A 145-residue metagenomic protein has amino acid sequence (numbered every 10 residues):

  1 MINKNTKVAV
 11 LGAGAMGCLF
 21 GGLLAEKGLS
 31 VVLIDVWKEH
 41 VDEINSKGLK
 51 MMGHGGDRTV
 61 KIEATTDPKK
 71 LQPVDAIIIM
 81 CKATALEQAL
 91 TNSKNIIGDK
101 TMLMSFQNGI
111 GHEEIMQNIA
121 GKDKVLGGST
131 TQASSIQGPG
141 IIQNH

Functional and structural regions predicted by a protein language model:
M1-L49: NAD(P)+-binding Rossmann beta1-loop-alpha1 motif at the extreme N-terminus of oxidoreductases
N3, H40, H54, H112 (+1 more regions): Histidine (H) residue identity feature
N3, L24, D35-K38, L49-M52 (+3 more regions): N-terminal start-of-chain detector that recognizes signal peptides and the immediate post-cleavage beginning
V10-A15, L19-F20, S46, Q107 (+3 more regions): Short glycine/serine/threonine-biased micro-segments
M16-G21, A25-E26, M52, E113 (+2 more regions): Short, electropositive, low-hydrophobicity segments enriched in small/polar residues
S30-V74: Conserved N-terminal Rossmann-fold NAD(P) cofactor-binding segment
R58-Q143: Rossmann-like NAD(P)(H) cofactor-binding subdomain of soluble oxidoreductases
